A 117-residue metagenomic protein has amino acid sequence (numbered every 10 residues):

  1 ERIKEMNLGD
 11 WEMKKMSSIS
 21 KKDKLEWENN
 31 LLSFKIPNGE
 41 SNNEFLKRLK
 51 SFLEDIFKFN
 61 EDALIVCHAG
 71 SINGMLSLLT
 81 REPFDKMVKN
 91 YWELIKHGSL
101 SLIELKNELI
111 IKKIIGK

Functional and structural regions predicted by a protein language model:
E1-D23: Phosphate-coordination/substrate-recognition cap region in phosphate-metabolizing enzymes
K15-N29, N107-K117: A polyampholytic, Gly/Pro-enriched intrinsically disordered region
K24-E44: Short glycine/proline- and acidic residue-enriched helix-loop micro-motifs that form flexible lids or anion-recognition
L46, K50-F57: Generic structural signal for well-ordered alpha-helical scaffold segments
D55, L78-E82: Active-site catalytic microenvironments for nucleophilic, acid-base chemistry
F59-S71: Generic beta-sheet signal
G74-M75: Phosphate- and divalent-cation-binding pockets in alpha/beta enzyme and binding domains that engage nucleotide-derived
P83-I110: Domain-level recognition of soluble alpha/beta enzyme cores, biased toward histidine phosphatases/phosphomutases
